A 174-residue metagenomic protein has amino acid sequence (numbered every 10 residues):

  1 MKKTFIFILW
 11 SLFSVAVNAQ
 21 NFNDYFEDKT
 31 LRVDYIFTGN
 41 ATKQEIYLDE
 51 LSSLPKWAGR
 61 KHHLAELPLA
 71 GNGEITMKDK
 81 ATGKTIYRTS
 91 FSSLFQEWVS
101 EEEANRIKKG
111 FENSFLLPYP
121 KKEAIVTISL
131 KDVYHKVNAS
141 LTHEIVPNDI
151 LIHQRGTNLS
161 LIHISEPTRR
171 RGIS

Functional and structural regions predicted by a protein language model:
M1-F22: Bacterial Sec-dependent N-terminal signal peptides
I8, L64-E66, A104, L117 (+1 more regions): Residues embedded in well-ordered secondary-structure elements
W10-F13, N72, I173: Intrinsically disordered, low-complexity segments enriched in Ser/Pro/Gly/Ala and basic residues
Q20-N113: N-terminal prosegments of processed precursors
G39, A81, K121-E123, D132-Y134 (+1 more regions): Residues that cap or initiate secondary-structure elements
M77-D79, L130-D132, E166: Residue-level signal for short segments within beta-strands and strand-turn junctions of well-structured beta-sheet
I107-L161: Extended acidic/polar, glycine-enriched regions that form or flank non-catalytic beta-rich accessory modules
I162-S174: Single conserved hydrophobic/aromatic residue that forms the stacking wall/gate of nucleotide- or nucleobase-binding
